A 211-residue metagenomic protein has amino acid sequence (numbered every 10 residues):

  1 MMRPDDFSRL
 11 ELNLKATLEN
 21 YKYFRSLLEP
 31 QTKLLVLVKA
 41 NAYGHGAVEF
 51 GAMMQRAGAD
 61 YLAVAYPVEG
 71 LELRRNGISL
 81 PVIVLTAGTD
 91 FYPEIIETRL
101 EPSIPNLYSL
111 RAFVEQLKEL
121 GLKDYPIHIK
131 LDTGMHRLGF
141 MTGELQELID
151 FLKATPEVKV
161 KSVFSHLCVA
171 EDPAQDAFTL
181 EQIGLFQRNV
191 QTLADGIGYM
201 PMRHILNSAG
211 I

Functional and structural regions predicted by a protein language model:
R3-P4, S8-L12, A16-E19, T32-I205: Active-site-proximal beta-alpha core segment in soluble small-molecule metabolic enzymes
F24: Class I S-adenosylmethionine-dependent transferase superfamily signal
L27: Conserved PLP-enzyme active-site core in the AAT-like
L206-I211: Glycine-rich, acidic
